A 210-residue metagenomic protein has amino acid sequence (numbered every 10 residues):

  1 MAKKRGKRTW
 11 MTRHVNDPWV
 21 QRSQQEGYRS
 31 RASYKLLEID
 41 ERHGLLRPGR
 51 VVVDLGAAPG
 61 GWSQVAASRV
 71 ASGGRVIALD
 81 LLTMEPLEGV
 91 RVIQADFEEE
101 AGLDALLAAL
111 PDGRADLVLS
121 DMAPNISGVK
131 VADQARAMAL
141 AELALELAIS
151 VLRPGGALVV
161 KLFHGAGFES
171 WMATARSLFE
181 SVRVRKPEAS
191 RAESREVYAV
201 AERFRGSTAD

Functional and structural regions predicted by a protein language model:
M1-P48: Class I SAM-dependent methyltransferase Rossmann-like catalytic core, especially the SAM/SAH-binding loop
P48-A58: Conserved class I S-adenosyl-L-methionine
P59-S72: Conserved SAM-binding loop of SAM-dependent methyltransferases across substrates and taxa, primarily the Class I
A67, M138-P154: A short glycine-rich, Lys/Arg-flanked "PGG" loop and its adjoining helix->strand segment in the class I
S72-G74, L152-A157: Short glycine-dipeptide loop
L79-S127: S-adenosyl-L-methionine
I126-A137: Glycine/threonine-rich flexible loop motifs
G165-D210: Class I S-adenosyl-L-methionine
